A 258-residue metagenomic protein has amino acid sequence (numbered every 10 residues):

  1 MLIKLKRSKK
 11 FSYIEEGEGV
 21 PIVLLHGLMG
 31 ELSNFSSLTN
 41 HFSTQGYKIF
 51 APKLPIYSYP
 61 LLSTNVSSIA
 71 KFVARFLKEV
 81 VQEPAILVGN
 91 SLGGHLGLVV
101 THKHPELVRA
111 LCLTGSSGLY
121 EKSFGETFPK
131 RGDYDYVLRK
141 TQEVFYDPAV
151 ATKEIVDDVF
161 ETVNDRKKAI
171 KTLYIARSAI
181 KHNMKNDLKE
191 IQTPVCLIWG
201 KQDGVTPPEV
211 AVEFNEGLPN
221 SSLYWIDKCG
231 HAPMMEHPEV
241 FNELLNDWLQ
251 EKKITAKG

Functional and structural regions predicted by a protein language model:
M1-I22, T44-Y47, L61-L62, Y146 (+1 more regions): Alpha/beta-hydrolase fold catalytic core
G19, G27-G30, S91: Active-site glycine-rich loops that stabilize anionic/oxyanionic intermediates across multiple enzyme folds
S36-T39, T44, F50-V88, E243: Active-site loop/oxyanion-hole signature of alpha/beta-hydrolase fold enzymes
G89, G93, G97: Gly/Ala-rich beta-loop-alpha elbow adjacent to hydrolase catalytic centers
L98-K103, L107-R139: Flexible "cap/lid" loop of the alpha/beta hydrolase fold
R131-T193: Conserved alpha/beta-hydrolase catalytic His-Asp/Glu region
R177-E216, W225: Conserved serine/cysteine hydrolase catalytic core
C229-N242: Catalytic histidine-centered segment of alpha/beta-hydrolase-like enzymes
